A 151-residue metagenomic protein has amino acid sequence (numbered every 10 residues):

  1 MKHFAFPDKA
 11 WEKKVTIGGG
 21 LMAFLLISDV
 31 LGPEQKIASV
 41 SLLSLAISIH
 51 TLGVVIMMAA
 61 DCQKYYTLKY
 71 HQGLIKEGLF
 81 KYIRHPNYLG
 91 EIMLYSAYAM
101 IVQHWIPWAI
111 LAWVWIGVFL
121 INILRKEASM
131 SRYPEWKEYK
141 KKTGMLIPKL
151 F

Functional and structural regions predicted by a protein language model:
M1-P33, L45-I49: Intramembrane catalytic core of multi-pass membrane enzymes that act on lipidic substrates
L31-F151: Hydrophobic transmembrane alpha-helices
